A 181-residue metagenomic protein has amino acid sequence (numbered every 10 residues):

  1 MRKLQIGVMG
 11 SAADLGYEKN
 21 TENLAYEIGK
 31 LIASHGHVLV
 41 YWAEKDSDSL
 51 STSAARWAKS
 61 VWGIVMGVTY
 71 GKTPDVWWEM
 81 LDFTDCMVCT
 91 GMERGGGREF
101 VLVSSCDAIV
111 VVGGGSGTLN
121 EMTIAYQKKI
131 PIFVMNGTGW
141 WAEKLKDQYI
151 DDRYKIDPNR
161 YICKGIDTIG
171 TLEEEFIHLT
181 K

Functional and structural regions predicted by a protein language model:
R2-T21: Positively charged, low-complexity intrinsically disordered leader regions
G7-V8, Y41, G67, V134: Structural beta-sheet core signal
D14, L24-Y26, K30, S34-G36 (+2 more regions): Acidic/glycine-enriched connector segments
R56, Y126-K128, Y149-D151: Short, solvent-exposed amphipathic alpha-helical segments in soluble enzyme and RNA/protein-processing domains
M87-E93, D157-E175: Short acidic-hydrophobic, aromatic-tinged amphipathic segments that line or gate anion-handling sites
A108-V110, K129-I132: Structural loop-to-beta junction motif characteristic of Rossmann-like glycosyltransferase folds
P131-I162: Nucleotide-sugar donor-binding patch of glycosyltransferase catalytic domains
